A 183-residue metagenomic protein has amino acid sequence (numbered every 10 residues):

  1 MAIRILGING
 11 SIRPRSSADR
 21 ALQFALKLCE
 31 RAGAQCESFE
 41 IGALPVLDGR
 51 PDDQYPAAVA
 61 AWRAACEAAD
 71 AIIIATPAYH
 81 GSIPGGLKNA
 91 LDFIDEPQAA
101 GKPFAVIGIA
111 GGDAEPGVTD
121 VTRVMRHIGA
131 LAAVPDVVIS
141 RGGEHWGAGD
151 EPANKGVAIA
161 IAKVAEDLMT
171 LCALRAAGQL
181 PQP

Functional and structural regions predicted by a protein language model:
A2-G33: N-terminal beta1-alpha1 ligand-phosphate binding loop
I5, A18, L22, V59 (+5 more regions): A general structural signal for well-ordered alpha-helical segments in protein cores
L6, Q54, A132-P183: Glycine-rich phosphate/pyrophosphate-binding loop and the adjoining helix
R31-E37, A130: A generic structural motif
Q35-C36, E40-L44, A68: N-terminal first-folded block
I41-A57, H145-G149: N-terminal beta-loop-helix "entrance" segment that forms/cooperates in small-molecule cofactor or anionic ligand
Q54-L131: Helix-loop-strand module that forms the ligand-binding subsite of alpha/beta enzymes
